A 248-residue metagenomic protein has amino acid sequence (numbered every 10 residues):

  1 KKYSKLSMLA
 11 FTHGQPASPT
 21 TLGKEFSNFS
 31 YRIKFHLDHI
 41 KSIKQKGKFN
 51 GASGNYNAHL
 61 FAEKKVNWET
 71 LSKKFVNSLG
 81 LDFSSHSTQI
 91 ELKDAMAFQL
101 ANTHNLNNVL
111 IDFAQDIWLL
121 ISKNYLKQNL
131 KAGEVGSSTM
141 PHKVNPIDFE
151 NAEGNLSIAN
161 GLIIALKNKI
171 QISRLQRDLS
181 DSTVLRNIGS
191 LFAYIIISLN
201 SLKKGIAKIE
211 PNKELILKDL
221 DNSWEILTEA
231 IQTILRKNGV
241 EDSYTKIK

Functional and structural regions predicted by a protein language model:
K1-A17, L79-A95, L175-L179: Long, non-coiled-coil amphipathic alpha-helical linker/lever segments that couple catalytic cores to other domains
K1-S7, F11, L37, K41-K44 (+5 more regions): Long, hydrophobic, amphipathic alpha-helical segments used as structural scaffolds
Y3-E25, F49-K64, L126-P141, D178-V184 (+1 more regions): Charge-rich, acidic-biased intrinsically disordered regions
S18-K169: Internal glycine-rich alpha/beta core junctions
N124-Y125, S138-K248: Glycine-rich cofactor/substrate-binding loops
